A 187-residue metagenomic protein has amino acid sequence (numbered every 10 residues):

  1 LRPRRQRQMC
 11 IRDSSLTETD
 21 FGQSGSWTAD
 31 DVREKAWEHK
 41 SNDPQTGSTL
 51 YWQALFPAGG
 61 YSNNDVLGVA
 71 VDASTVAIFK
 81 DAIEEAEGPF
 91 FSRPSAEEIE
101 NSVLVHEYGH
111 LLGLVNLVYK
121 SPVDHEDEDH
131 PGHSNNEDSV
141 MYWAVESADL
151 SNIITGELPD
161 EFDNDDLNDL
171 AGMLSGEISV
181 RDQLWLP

Functional and structural regions predicted by a protein language model:
L1-I11: Single conserved hydrophobic/aromatic residue that forms the stacking wall/gate of nucleotide- or nucleobase-binding
R2, L67-G68, D129-S134: Short glycine-biased active-site loop of nucleotidyltransferases that positions the nucleotide triphosphate and helps
P3, S48, D72, S134-N135: A short, structural micro-pattern
R12-I83: Active-site-proximal segments of metallohydrolase catalytic domains
S62-D65, A86-E87, D149-I153: Short, solvent-exposed loop/turn elements at domain surfaces
A77-S95: A solvent-exposed, charged loop/short amphipathic helix patch at secondary-structure junctions
F90-G172: The catalytic-center signature of Zn2+-dependent metalloproteases
M173-P187: Pan-zinc metallopeptidase signature
